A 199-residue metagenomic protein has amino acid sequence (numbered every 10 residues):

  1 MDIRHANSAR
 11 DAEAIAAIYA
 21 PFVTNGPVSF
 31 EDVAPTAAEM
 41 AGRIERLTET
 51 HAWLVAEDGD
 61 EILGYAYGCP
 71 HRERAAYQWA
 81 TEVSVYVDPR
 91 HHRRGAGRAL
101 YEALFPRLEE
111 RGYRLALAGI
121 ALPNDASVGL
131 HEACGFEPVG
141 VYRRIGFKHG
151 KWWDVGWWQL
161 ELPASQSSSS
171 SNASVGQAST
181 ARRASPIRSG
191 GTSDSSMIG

Functional and structural regions predicted by a protein language model:
D2-I15: A short beta-loop-alpha structural element at the N-terminal edge of CoA-dependent acyl/N-acetyltransferase catalytic
A17-A34: Helix-loop element at the rim of GNAT/NAT acetyltransferase active sites that forms part of the acceptor-substrate
D32-R90, Y101-E102, R107, E161-L162 (+1 more regions): Acetyl-CoA-dependent GNAT
E61-G64, A126, W152: Glycine-rich acetyl-CoA-binding "A-motif" of GNAT/NAT acetyltransferases
Y67-P70, L117-I120, E132, E137-D154 (+1 more regions): Conserved catalytic-core motifs of GNAT/GCN5-like acyltransferases
H92, A118-V128: Conserved beta-strand-loop-alpha-helix junction that forms the acyl-donor binding cleft
R93-P106, G129-A133: Conserved acetyl-CoA-binding loop-helix of GNAT-fold acetyltransferases
L108-I120: Conserved GNAT acetyl-CoA-binding A-motif
